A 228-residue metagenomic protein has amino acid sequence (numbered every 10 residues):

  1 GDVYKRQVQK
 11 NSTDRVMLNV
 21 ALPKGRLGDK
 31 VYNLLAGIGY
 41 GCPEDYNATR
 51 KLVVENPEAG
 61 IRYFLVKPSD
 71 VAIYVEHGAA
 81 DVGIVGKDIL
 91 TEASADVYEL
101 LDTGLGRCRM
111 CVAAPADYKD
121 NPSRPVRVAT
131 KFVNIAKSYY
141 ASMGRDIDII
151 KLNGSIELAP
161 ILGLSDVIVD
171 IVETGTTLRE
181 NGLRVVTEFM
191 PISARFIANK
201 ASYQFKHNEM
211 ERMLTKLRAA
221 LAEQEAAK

Functional and structural regions predicted by a protein language model:
G1-Y4: Short, small-residue-biased leader/transition segments that mark boundaries at the very start of proteins
V8-K228: Domain-level signature for soluble enzymes in the chorismate/prephenate branch of the shikimate pathway
